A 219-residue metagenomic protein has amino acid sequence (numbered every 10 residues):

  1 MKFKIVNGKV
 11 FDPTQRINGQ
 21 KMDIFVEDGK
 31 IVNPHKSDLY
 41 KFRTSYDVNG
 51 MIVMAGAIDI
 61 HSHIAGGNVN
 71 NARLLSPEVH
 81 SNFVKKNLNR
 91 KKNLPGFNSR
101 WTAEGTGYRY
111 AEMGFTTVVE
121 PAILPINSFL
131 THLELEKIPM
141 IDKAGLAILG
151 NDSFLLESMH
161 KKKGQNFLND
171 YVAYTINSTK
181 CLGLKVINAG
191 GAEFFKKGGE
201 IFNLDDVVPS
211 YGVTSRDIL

Functional and structural regions predicted by a protein language model:
M1-F42, Y46-V53: N-terminal metal-binding scaffold of metallo-dependent hydrolase/deaminase domains
R43-M51, T131-L135, Q165-C181: Short amphipathic alpha-helices and their capping/turn segments at secondary-structure boundaries
M51-E134: Metal-associated gating/positioning segment near the N- to mid-region
G56-I60, V118-E120, K143-I148, L182-V186: Hydrophobic faces of well-ordered beta-strands that scaffold small-molecule active sites in alpha/beta enzyme cores
H63-A65, I123, I148-D152, I187-G191: Active-site beta-loop-alpha junctions enriched in small/polar residues
F83-T102, L149-N169: Active-site mouth loops of central-metabolism enzymes
L135-L146, S210-L219: Alpha-helix-loop-beta-strand connector modules within alpha/beta enzyme cores
K163-L219: Histidine/acidic residue-rich metal-binding segments in metalloenzymes
